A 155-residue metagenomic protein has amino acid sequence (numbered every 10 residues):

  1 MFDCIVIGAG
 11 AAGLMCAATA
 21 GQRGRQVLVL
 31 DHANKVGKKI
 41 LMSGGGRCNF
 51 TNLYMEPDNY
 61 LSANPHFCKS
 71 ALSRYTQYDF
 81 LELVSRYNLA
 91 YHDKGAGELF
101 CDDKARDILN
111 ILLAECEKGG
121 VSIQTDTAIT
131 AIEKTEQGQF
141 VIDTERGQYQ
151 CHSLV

Functional and structural regions predicted by a protein language model:
F2-V29: N-terminal Rossmann-like FAD-binding beta1-loop-alpha1 element of flavoenzymes
C4-A9, A33, I40-M42, V155: Short glycine- and Lys/Arg-enriched binding-loop motifs that mark or flank ligand-binding interfaces
M15, T19, I40, L154: Hydrophobic/aromatic ligand-binding patch that stacks against planar heteroaromatic rings of cofactors or nucleotides
V27-V29, V36, H152-V155: N-terminal hydrophobic targeting segments
H32-S122, T127: Conserved N-terminal/central alpha/beta ligand/cofactor-binding core
R106, A114-V155: Predominantly flavin-linked oxidoreductase catalytic cores and closely associated redox partners
